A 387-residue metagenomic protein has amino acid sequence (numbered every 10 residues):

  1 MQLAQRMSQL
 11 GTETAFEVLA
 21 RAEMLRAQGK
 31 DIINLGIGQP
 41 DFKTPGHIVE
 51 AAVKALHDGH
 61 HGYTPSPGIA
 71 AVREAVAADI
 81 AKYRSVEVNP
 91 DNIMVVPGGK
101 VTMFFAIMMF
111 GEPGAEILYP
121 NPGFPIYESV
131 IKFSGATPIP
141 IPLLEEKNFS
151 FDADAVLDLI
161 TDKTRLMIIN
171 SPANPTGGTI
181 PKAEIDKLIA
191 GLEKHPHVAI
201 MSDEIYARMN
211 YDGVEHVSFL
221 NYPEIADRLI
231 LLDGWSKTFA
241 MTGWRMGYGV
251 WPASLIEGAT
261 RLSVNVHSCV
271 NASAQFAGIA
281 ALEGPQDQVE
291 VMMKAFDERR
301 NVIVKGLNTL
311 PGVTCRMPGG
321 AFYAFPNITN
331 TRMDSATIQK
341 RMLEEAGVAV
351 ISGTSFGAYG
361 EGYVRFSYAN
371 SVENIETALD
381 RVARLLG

Functional and structural regions predicted by a protein language model:
L3, G11-E13, V18, L25-I32 (+3 more regions): PLP-dependent class I/II
M7: Substrate/cofactor-recognition hotspot
E23, A77, A81, I107-M108: Generic structural signal for well-ordered alpha-helical scaffold segments
K43-T64, A77: Glycine-rich phosphate-binding segment of PLP-dependent enzymes
Y63-V96: Conserved N-terminal alpha-helix of the aminotransferase class I/II PLP-enzyme fold
